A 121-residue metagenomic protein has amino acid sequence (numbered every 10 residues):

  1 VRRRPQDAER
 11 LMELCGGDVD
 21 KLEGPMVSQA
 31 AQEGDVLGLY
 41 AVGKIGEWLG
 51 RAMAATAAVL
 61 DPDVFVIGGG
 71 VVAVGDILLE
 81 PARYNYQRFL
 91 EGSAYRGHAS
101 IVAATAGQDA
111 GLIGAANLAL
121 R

Functional and structural regions predicted by a protein language model:
V1-R121: ATP-binding/phosphotransfer module of carbohydrate and carboxylate kinases, centering on a glycine-rich
